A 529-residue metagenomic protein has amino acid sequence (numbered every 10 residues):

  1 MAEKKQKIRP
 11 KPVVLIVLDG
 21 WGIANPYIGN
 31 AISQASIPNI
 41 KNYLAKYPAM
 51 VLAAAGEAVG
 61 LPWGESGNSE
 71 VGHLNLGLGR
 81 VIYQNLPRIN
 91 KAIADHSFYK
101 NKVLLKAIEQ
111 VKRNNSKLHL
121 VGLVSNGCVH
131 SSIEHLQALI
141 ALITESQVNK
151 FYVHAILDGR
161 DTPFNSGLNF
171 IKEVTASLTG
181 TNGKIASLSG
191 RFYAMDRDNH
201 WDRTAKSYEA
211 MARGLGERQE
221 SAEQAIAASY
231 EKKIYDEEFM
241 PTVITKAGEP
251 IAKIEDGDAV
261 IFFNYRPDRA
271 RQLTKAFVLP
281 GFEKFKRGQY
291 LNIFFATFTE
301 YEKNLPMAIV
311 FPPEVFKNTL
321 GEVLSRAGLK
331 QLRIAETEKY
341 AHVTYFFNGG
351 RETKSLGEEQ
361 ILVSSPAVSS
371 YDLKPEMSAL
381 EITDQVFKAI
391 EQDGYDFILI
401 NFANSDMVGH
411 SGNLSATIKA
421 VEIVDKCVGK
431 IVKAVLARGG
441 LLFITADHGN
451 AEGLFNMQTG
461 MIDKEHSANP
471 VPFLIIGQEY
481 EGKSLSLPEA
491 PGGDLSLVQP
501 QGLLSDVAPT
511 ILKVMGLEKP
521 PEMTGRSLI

Functional and structural regions predicted by a protein language model:
M1-I529: Feature captures the catalytic ectodomains and active-site-proximal regions of enzymes that hydrolyze or transfer
